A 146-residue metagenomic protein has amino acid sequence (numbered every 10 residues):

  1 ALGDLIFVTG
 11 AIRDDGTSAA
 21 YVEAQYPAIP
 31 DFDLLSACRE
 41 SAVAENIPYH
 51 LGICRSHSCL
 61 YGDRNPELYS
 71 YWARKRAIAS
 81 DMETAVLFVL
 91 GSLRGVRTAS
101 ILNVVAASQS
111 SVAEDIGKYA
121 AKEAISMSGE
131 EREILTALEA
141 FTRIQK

Functional and structural regions predicted by a protein language model:
A1-K146: Glycine-rich phosphate- or other oxyanion-binding loops that anchor nucleotides, phosphorylated ligands
